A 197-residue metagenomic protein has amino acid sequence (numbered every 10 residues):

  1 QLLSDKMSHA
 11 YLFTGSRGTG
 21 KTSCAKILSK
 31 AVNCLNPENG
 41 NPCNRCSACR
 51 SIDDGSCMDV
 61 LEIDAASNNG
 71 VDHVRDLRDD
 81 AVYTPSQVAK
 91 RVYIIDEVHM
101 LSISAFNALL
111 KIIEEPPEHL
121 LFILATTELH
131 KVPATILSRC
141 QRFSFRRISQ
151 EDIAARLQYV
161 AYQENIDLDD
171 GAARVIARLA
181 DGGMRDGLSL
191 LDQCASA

Functional and structural regions predicted by a protein language model:
Q1-R142: P-loop/Walker A NTP-binding region and its immediately flanking N-terminal helices in P-loop NTPase folds
K30, S51-M58, H73-D76, A89 (+1 more regions): Extended, largely alpha-helical regulatory/partner-binding modules appended to the mid-to-C-terminal parts
